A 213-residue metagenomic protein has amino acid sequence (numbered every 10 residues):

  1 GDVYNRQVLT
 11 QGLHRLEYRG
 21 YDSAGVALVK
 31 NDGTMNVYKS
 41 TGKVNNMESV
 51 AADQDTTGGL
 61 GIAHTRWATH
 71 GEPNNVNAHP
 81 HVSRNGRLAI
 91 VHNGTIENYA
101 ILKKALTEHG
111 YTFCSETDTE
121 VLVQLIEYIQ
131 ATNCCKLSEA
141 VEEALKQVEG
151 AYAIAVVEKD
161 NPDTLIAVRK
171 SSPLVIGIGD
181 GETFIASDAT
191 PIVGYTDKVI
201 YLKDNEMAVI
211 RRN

Functional and structural regions predicted by a protein language model:
G1-R212: Conserved short alpha-helical segments that host acidic/polar catalytic motifs at enzyme active sites
